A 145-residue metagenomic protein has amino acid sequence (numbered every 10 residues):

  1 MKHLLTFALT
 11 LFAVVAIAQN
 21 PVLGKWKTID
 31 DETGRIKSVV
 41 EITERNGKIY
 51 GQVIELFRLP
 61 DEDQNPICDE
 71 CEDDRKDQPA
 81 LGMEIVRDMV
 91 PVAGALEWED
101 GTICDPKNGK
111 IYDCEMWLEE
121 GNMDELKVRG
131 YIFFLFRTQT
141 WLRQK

Functional and structural regions predicted by a protein language model:
M1-L4: Positively charged n-region of N-terminal signal peptides that target proteins for export
L9-A18: Hydrophobic h-region of N-terminal signal peptides that target proteins for export in Gram-negative bacteria
Q19-W26: Cleaved targeting-peptide boundary
K27, Y50-Q52, W98, E125-K127 (+1 more regions): General beta-strand recognition
D30, R35-D113: Central antiparallel beta-sheet cores of small beta-barrel/beta-sandwich binding domains
C71-D77, L126-F133: Short aromatic-glycine motifs in intrinsically disordered, low-complexity regions
D113-W117, M123-E125: C-terminal terminal-subdomain/extension
M123, R129-K145: Edge beta-strand at a domain terminus
